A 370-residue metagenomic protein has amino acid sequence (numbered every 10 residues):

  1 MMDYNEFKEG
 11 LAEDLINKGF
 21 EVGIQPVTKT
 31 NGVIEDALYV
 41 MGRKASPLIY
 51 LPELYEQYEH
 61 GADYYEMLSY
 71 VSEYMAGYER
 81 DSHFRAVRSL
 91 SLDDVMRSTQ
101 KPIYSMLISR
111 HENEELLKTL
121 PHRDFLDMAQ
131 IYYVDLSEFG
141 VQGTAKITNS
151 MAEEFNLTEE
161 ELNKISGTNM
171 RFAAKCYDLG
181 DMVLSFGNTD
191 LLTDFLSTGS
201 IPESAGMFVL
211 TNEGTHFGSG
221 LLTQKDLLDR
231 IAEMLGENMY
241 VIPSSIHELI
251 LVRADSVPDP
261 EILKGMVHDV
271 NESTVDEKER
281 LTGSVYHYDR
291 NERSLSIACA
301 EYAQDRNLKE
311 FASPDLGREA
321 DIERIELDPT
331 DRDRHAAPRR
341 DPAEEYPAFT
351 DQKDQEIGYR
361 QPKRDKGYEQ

Functional and structural regions predicted by a protein language model:
M1-N17, G187, L191-S219, S273 (+1 more regions): Terminal alpha-helical anchor/extension segments at protein ends
M2-G23, N31-E35, Y39-M41: N-terminal, positively charged regions that mediate nucleic acid binding
E9, S219-E233: Short amphipathic alpha-helix segments
V22-I24, E237-V241: A short linear hydrophobic-aromatic micro-motif
I24-V209: Charged, alpha-helical interface segments at or near domain boundaries
S244-L281: C-terminal structured domain segments
H268-R306: TerminUS-proximal long segments
P314-Q370: Non-Sec secretion/translocation targeting segments of pathogen effectors
